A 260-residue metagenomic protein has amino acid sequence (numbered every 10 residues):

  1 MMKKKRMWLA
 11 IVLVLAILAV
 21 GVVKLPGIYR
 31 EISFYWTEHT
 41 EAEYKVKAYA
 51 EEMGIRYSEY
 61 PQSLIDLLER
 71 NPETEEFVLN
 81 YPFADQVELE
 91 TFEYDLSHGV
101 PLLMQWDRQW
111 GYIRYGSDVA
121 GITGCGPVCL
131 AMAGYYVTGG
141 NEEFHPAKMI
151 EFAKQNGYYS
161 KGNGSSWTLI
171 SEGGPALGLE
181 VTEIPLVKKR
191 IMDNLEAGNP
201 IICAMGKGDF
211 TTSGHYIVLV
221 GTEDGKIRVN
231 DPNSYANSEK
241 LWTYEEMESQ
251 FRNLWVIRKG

Functional and structural regions predicted by a protein language model:
M1-R6: N-terminal Lys/Arg-rich, disordered targeting/topogenic segments
W8-I11, L18-Y158: Active-site-adjacent structural segments surrounding the nucleophilic cysteine of cysteine proteases and isopeptidases
W8-V14, C125, N199, F251-L254: Low-complexity, intrinsically disordered short peptide segments enriched in small/polar/basic residues
V22-E51, E90-T91, Y135-G260: Conserved active-site-adjacent core of cysteine acyl-enzyme catalytic domains
